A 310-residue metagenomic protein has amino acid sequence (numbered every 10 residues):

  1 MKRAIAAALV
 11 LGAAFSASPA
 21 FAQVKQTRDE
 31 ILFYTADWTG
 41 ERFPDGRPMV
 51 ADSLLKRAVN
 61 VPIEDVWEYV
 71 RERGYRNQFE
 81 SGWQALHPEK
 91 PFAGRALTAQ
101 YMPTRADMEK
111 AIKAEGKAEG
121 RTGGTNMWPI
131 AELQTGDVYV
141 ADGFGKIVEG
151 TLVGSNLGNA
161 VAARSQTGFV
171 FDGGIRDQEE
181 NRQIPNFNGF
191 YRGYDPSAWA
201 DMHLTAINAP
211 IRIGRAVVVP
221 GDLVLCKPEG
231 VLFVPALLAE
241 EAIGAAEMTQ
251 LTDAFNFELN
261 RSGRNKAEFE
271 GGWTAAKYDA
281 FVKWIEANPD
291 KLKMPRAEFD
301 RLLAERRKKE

Functional and structural regions predicted by a protein language model:
M1-A4: Positively charged n-region of N-terminal signal peptides that target proteins for export
A6-S16: Bacterial N-terminal signal peptides
S18-A22: Sec/Tat signal peptide C-region and signal peptidase I cleavage site
Q23-W67, R71-R73: N-terminal pre-domain segments of enzymes
G46, V161, D222-V224: Buried hydrophobic positions in well-ordered alpha/beta secondary-structure cores of metabolic enzymes
V61-D65, Y69-P220, V234-E310: Feature captures the catalytic cores and cofactor-binding loops of soluble hydro-lyases/lyases that act on carboxylate
E229-L232: Channel- or pocket-lining gating/hinge segments that regulate access to a cavity or pore
